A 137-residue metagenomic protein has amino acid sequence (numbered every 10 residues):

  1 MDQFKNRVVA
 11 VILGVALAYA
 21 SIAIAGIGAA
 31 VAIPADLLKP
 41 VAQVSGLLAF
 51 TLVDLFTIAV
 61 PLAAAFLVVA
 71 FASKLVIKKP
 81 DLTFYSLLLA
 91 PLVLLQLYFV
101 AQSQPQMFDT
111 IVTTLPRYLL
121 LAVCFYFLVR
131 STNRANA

Functional and structural regions predicted by a protein language model:
D2-A16: Alpha-helical transmembrane segments and their helix-start/interface "positive-inside/aromatic belt" motifs in integral
Q3-R7, A42-F50, D54, I77 (+2 more regions): Membrane-helix interfacial "entry" motifs
V9, L52-V60, P116, L120: Alpha-helical transmembrane segments of integral membrane proteins, emphasizing hydrophobic/aromatic residues
G14, A18-I24, L94-A135: Alpha-helical membrane-associated segments of multi-pass integral membrane proteins
A16-P61: Hydrophobic transmembrane helix segments
I22-P34, V69-S73, I77, V129-N133: Membrane-water interface at transmembrane helix exits
A29, L82-F84, F108-I111: Short, aromatic-rich membrane-interface segments at the entry and exit of alpha-helical transmembrane domains
L62-L92: Loop-to-transmembrane helix junctions at the membrane interface
